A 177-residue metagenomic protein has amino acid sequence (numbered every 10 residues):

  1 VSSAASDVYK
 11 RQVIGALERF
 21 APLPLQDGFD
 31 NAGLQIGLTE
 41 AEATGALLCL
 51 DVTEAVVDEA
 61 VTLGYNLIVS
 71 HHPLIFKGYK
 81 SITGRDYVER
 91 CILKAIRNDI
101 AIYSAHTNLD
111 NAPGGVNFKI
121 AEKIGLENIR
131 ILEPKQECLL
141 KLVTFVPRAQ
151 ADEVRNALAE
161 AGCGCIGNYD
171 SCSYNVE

Functional and structural regions predicted by a protein language model:
V1, F29, G33, L158: Short glycine- and Lys/Arg-enriched binding-loop motifs that mark or flank ligand-binding interfaces
V1-A5, Y9: Single conserved hydrophobic/aromatic residue that forms the stacking wall/gate of nucleotide- or nucleobase-binding
S3, A41-E42, P134-C138: Short, surface-exposed loop and linker segments with low hydrophobicity and enrichment for Pro/Ser/Thr
R11-P24, G28-N31, Q35-S70, L74-I131: Active-site loop-to-helix "anion-binding N-cap" substructures in soluble metabolic enzymes
K123-E177: Positively charged, small/polar-rich N-terminal and surface patches that mediate targeting and assembly and bind
